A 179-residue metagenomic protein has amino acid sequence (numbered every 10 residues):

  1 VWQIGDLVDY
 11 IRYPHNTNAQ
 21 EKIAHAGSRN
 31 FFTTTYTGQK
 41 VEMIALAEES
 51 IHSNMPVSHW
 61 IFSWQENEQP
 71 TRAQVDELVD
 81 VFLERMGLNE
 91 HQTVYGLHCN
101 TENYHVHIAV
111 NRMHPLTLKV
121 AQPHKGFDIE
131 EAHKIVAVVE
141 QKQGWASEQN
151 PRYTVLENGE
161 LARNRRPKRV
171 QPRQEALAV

Functional and structural regions predicted by a protein language model:
V1-V179: N-terminal nicking endonuclease/strand-transfer module with a His-rich metal-binding environment and a catalytic Tyr
